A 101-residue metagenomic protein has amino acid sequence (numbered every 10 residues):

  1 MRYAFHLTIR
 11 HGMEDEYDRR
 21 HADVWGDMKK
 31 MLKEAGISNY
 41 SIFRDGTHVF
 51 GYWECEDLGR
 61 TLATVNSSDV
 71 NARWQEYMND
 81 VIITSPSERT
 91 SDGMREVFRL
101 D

Functional and structural regions predicted by a protein language model:
M1, L100-D101: Basic/polar N-terminal segments that are highly enriched at the extreme N-terminus, encompassing both cleavable
Y3-T8: Active-site-flanking beta-strand signature of metal-NTP-handling nucleotidyl enzymes and homologous cyclase-like
H11-M13, D57: Residues that cap or initiate secondary-structure elements
M13-I37: Short amphipathic alpha-helical segments
Y17, H21, G51, T61: Hydrophobic pocket/interface hotspot
K29-F50, E54-L58: Short, glycine- and small/hydrophobic-rich beta-strand elements in well-ordered beta-sheets
A35-S38, E56-D92: An amphipathic, aromatic/His-enriched active-site/gating alpha helix that lines ligand/cofactor pockets
G93-L100: Thiol/selenol-based redox catalytic cores and closely related redox-interacting motifs
